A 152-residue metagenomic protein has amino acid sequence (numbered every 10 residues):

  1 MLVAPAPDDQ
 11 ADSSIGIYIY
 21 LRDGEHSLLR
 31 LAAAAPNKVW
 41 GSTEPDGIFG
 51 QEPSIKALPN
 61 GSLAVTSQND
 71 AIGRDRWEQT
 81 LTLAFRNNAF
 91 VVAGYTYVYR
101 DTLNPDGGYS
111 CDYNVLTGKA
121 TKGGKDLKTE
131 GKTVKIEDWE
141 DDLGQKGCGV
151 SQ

Functional and structural regions predicted by a protein language model:
M1-V3, D9-Q10, S27, P59: Acidic, glycine-anchored loop motifs typical of Ca2+
L2-P5, A11, E44-F49: A domain-level signal for the mature, folded cores of soluble proteins
P5-D9, D70-G73: Short glycine/acidic-enriched loop and turn motifs that connect beta-strands
Q10-A33, L83-F85: Beta-propeller blade repeat segments, especially FG-GAP/WD-type strand-to-loop junctions in 6- to 7-bladed propeller
D12-I15, G50-Q51, D75-T80: Short, surface-exposed coil-to-beta transition loops
L29-P36, A93-Y97: Beta-propeller fold detector
P36-P53, W77: Repeat-based blade/solenoid architectures
I55-Q152: Acidic, small-residue rich beta-repeat scaffolds with periodic aromatic anchors
